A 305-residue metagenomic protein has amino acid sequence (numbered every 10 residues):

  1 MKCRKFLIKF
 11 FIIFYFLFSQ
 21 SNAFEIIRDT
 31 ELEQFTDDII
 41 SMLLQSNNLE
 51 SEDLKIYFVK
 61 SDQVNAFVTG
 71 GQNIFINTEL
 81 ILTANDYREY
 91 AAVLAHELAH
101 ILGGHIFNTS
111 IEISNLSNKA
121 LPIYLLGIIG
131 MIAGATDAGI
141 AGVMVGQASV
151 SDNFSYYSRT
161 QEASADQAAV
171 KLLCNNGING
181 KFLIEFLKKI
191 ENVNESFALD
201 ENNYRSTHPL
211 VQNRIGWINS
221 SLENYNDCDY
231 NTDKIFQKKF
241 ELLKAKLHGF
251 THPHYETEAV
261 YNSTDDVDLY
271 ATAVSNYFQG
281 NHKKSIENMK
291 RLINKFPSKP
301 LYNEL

Functional and structural regions predicted by a protein language model:
M1-F10: Bacterial N-terminal signal peptides that target proteins for export
K2, Y15, S19-Q72, L80 (+4 more regions): Hydrophobic or amphipathic, alpha-helical segments that drive membrane association/targeting
I26-R28, Q34, I56, D152-N153 (+1 more regions): Extracytoplasmic and endomembrane cell-envelope/extracellular-matrix remodeling and assembly machinery
N47-F58, S110-I113, A138-A141, N176-L187: Surface-exposed patches in mature extracellular/periplasmic domains of secreted proteins
T78-A92, Y157: Short pre-active-site segment immediately N-terminal to the catalytic Zn-binding motif
D86-G103, P122: Short alpha-helix carrying the canonical HExxH Zn2+-binding catalytic motif
L98-N115, A133: Catalytic Zn2+-binding segment of zinc metalloproteases
N118-A133, D137, A141-N153: Membrane-active amphipathic alpha-helices enriched in small hydrophobic residues
